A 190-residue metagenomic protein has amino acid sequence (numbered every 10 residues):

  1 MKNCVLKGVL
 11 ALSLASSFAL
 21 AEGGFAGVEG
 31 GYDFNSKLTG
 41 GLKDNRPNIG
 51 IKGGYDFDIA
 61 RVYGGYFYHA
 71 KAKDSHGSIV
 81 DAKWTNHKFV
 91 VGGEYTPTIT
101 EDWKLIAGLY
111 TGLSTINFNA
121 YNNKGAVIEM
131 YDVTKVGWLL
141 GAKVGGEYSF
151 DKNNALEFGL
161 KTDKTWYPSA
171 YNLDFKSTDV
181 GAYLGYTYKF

Functional and structural regions predicted by a protein language model:
M1-F25: Cleavable N-terminal export/targeting peptides
G24, G145, E157, G185-T187: Outer membrane beta-barrel transmembrane domains
G24-G40: Short N-terminal segments immediately surrounding and downstream of signal-peptide cleavage
Y32-F34, Y68-A70, T162-T165: Generic short beta-strand segments
G40-P47, S78-H87, V127-W138, N172-D179: Replace "Gram-negative outer membrane beta-barrel proteins" with "bacterial and organellar outer membrane beta-barrel
I51-A126, W138, Y148-F150, A182-F190: Gram-negative (and chloroplast) outer-membrane scaffold detector with strong preference for beta-barrel transmembrane
N119-D174: A charged, solvent-exposed segment within the mature domains of Sec-exported extracytoplasmic proteins
